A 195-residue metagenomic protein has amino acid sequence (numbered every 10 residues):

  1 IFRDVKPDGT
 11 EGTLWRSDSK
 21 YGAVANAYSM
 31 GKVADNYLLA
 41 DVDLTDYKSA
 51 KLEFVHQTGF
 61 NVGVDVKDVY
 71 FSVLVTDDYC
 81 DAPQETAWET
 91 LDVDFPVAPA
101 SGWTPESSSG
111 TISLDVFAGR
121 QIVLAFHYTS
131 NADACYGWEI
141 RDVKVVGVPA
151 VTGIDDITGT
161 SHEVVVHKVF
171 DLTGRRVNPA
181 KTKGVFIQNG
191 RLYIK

Functional and structural regions predicted by a protein language model:
I1-K32: Extracellular glycan-recognition surfaces and repeat-rich motifs
Y21-N36, A98-E106: Extracellular beta-rich ligand/substrate-recognition surface
V33, T45-Y47, P105-S107, F117-G119 (+1 more regions): Surface-exposed coil/turn segments at beta-strand junctions on protein surfaces, enriched
A40-V62, F71-V75, R120-S130, W138 (+1 more regions): Extracellular beta-strand-rich recognition modules
T58-P96: Non-cytosolic beta-sandwich-type ligand-binding/adhesion modules
F95-P149: Terminal, low-complexity interaction segments
V146-R176: Residue-level detector of functionally pivotal "anchor" positions at catalytic/ligand-binding pockets or at interdomain
V185-K195: C-terminal tail/sorting-segment detector
